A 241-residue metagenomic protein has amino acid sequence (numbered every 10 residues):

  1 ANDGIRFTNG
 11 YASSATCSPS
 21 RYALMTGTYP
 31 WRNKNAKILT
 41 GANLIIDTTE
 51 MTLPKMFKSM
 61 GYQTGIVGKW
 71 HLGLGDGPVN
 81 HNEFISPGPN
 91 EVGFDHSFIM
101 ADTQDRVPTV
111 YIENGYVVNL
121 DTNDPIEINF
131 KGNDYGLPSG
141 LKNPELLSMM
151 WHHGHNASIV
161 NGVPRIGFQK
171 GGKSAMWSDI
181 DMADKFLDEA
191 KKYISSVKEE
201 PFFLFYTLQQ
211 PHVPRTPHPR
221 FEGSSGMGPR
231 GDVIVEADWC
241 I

Functional and structural regions predicted by a protein language model:
A1-I241: Formylglycine-dependent sulfatase
